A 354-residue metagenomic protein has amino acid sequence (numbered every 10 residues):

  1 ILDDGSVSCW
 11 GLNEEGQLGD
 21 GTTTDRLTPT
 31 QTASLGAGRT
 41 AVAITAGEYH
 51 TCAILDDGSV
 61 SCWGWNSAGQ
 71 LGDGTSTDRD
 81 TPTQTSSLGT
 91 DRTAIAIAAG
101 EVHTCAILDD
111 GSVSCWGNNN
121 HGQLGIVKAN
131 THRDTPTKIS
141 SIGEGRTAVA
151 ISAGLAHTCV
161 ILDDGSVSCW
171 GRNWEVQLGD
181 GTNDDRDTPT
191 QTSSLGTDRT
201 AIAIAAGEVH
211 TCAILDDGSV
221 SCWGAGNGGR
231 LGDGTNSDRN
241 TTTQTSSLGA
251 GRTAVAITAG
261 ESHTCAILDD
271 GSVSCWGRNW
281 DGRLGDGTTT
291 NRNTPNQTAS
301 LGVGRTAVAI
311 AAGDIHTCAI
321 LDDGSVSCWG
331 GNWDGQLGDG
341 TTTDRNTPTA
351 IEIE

Functional and structural regions predicted by a protein language model:
I1-W10, E352-E354: Low-complexity/repetitive intrinsically disordered segments
D4-S6, A43-T45, D56-S59, S67-A68 (+12 more regions): Tandem repeat domain/solenoid detector
S6-S8, E14, T23, A33-S34 (+12 more regions): Ser/Thr/Pro-rich low-complexity tandem-repeat tracts
C9, H50-A53, C62, H103-A106 (+9 more regions): Conserved core positions of repeat-based scaffolds
G11-R26, G64-T81, G117-T135, G171-T188 (+3 more regions): Short glycine/serine- and acidic-residue-enriched loop/turn motifs that recur at repeat junctions
E15, A37, W65-A68, T90 (+7 more regions): Periodic short-repeat tracts
D25, T40, G47-E48, D78 (+15 more regions): Beta-rich catalytic cores
T32-R39, T85-R92, A96-A98, K138-R146 (+5 more regions): Short loop/turn motifs that recur once per blade in beta-propeller domains
